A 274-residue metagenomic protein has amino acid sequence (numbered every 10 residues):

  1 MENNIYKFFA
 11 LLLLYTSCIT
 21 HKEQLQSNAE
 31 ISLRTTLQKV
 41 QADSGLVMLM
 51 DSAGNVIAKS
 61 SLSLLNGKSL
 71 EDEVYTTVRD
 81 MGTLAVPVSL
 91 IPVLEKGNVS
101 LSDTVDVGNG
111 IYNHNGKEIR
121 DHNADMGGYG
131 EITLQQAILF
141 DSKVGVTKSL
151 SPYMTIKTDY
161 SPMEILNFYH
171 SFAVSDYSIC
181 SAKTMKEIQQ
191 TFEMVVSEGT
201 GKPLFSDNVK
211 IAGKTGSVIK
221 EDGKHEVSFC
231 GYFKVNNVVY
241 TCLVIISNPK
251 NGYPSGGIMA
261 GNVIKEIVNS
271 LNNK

Functional and structural regions predicted by a protein language model:
N3-L11: Sec-dependent signal peptide recognition, specifically the positively charged N-region followed immediately by
L14-Q24: Bacterial Sec-dependent signal peptides at the C-terminal "C-region" and cleavage site
E23-A85, G97-N98, K117: Short pre-catalytic segments that frame enzyme active sites
Q26, E30-R34, E131-Q135, K143-T147 (+4 more regions): Extracytoplasmic/secreted envelope proteins and their assembly/folding machinery, especially bacterial periplasmic
A29, L33, G54, T77-V105 (+5 more regions): Active-site SXXK
S60, D72-A85, E131, L150-C180: Active-site-proximal helix/loop microenvironment of the serine DD-peptidase/beta-lactamase transpeptidase fold
V99-L150: Conserved catalytic neighborhood of penicillin-recognizing serine enzymes
S175-K274: Conserved SxxK-family serine transpeptidase/carboxypeptidase catalytic domain of penicillin-binding proteins
